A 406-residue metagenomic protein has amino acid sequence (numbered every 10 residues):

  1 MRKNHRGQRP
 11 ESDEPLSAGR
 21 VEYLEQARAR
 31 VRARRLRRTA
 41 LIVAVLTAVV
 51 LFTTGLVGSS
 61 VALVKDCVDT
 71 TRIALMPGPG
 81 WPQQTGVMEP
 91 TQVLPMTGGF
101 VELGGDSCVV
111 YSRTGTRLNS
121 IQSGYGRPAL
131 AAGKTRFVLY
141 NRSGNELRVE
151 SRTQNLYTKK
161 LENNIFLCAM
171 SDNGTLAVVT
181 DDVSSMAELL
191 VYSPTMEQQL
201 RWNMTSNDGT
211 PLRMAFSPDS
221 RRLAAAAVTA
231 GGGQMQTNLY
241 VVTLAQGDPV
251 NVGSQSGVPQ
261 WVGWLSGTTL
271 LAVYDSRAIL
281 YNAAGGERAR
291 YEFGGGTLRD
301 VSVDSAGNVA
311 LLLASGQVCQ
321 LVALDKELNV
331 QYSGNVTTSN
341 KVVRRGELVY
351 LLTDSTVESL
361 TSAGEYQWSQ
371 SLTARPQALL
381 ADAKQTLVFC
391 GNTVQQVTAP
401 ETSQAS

Functional and structural regions predicted by a protein language model:
M1-W81, E401-S406: Sequence/structural signature of beta-propeller modules and their immediately flanking N-terminal secretory/stalk
S59, S107-V109, N145-V149, S184-L190 (+5 more regions): Structural motif
T71-T85, G115-Q122, Q154-K160, Q198-M204 (+4 more regions): A short beta-strand motif characteristic of beta-propeller blades
G86-L94, G124-T135, N163-D172, D208-A215 (+4 more regions): Repeated scaffold domains used in trafficking and secretory/extracellular systems, primarily beta-propellers
T91-L103, C108-V109, L130-R142, L147-R148 (+7 more regions): Short beta-strand elements that form the blades of beta-propeller/WD-repeat-like and other beta-sheet-rich scaffold
N119-A226, G233: Non-cytosolic head/periplasmic domains of membrane-anchored proteins
N203-V322: Acidic, serine/threonine- and glycine-rich low-complexity intrinsically disordered segments that serve as flexible
N282-T373: Intrinsically disordered, low-complexity segments enriched in Gly and acidic/Ser/Thr residues that form flexible
